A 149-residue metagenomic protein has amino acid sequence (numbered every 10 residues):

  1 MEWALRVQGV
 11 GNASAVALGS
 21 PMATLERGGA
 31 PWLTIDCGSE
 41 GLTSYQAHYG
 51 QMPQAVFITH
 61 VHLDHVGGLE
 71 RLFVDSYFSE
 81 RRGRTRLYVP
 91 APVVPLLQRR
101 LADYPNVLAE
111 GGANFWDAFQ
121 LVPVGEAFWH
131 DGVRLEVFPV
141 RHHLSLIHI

Functional and structural regions predicted by a protein language model:
M1-P31, R134-L135: Zn-dependent metallo-beta-lactamase
W3, P53-Q54, G83-R86, G112-F119: Residue-level recognition of the N-termini of beta-strands and the immediately preceding loop/turn
G9-N12, G29, S39, G125 (+1 more regions): Short, well-ordered turn and helix-capping elements at secondary-structure junctions
R27-G28, S76-G83, N106-G112: Alpha-helix termini
P31, S39-Y88: Active-site metal-binding motif and surrounding structural segment of the metallo-beta-lactamase
D36: Short beta-strand segments
A91-S145: Metallo-beta-lactamase
I147-I149: Conserved small/polar residues in nucleotide/adenosyl-binding loops
